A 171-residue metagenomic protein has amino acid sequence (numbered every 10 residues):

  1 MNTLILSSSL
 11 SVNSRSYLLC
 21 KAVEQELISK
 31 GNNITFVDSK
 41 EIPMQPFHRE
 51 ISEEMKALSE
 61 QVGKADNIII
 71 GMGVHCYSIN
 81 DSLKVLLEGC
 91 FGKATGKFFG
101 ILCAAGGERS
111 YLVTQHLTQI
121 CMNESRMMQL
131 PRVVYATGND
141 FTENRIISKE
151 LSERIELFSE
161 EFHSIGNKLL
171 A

Functional and structural regions predicted by a protein language model:
M1-C90, I147-A171: N-terminal beta1-alpha1-beta2 submodule of the flavodoxin-like/Rossmannoid cofactor-binding fold
V85-G92, Q119-E124: A glycine- and small-aliphatic-rich helix-loop capping segment at beta-alpha/alpha-beta transitions that lines
T95-G96: His-Asp phosphorelay/catalytic-motif detector in bacterial-type signaling
F99-G138, E150-E153: Short, glycine-/small-residue-rich phosphate/pyrophosphate-handling segment
G138-R145: Internal, active-site/partner-interface "lid" segment
